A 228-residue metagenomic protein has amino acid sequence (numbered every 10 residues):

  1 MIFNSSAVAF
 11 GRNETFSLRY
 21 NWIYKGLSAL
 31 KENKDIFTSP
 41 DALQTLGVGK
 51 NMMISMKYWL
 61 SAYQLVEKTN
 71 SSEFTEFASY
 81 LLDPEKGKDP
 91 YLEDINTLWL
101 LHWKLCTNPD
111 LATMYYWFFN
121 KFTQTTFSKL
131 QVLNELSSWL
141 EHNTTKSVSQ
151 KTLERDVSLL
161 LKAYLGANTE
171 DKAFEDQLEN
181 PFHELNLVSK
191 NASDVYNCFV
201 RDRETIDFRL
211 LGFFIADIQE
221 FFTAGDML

Functional and structural regions predicted by a protein language model:
M1-L228: Donor-sugar nucleotide-binding helix/loop cap in glycosyltransferases
